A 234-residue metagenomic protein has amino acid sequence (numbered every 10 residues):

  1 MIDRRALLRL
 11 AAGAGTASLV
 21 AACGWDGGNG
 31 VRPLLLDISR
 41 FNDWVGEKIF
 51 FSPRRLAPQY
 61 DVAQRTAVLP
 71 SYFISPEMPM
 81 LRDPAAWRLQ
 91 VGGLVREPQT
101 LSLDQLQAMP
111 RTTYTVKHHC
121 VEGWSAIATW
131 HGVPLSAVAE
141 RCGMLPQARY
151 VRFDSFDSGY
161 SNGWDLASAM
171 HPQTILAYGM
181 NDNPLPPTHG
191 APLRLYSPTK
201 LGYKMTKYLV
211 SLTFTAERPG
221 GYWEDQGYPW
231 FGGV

Functional and structural regions predicted by a protein language model:
M1-S18: N-terminal secretory signal peptides and thylakoid transit peptides that target proteins across membranes
A21-A22: C-terminal motif of bacterial Sec signal peptides marking the signal peptidase cleavage site
W25-V234: Structured, non-membrane catalytic/scaffold regions adjacent to prosthetic-group chemistry
